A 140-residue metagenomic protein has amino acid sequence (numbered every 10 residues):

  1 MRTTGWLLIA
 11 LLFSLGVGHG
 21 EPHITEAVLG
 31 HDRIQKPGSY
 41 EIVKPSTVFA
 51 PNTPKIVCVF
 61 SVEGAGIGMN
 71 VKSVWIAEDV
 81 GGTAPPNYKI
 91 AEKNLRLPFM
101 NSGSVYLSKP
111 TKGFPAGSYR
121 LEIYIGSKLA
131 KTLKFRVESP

Functional and structural regions predicted by a protein language model:
M1-G5: Positively charged n-region of N-terminal signal peptides that target proteins for export
W6-L15: Bacterial N-terminal signal peptides
G20-A116, E122-K134, S139: Contiguous segments within soluble domain cores/interaction surfaces
